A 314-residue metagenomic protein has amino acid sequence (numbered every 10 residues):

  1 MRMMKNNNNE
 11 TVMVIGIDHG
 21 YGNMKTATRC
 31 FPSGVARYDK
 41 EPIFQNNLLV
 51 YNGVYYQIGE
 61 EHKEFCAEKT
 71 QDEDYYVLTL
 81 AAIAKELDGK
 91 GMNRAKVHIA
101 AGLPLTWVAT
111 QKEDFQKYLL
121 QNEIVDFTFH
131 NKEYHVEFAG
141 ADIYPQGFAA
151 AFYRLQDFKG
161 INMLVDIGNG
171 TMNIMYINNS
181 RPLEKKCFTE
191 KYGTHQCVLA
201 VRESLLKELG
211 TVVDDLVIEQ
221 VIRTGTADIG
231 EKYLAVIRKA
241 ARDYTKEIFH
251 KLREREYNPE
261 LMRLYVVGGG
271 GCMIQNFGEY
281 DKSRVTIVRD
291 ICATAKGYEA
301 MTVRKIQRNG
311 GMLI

Functional and structural regions predicted by a protein language model:
M1-L164, R181-Q196, E208, L216-I314: Nucleotide/phosphate-binding catalytic cleft detector across ATP-hydrolyzing and phosphate-transferring enzymes
T26, I174-Y176: Conserved blade-register residue in beta-propeller folds
I167-N173: Ser/Thr-glycine-rich phosphate-binding loops at phosphate-binding pockets of nucleotides, nucleotide cofactors
R202-E208: Acidic, metal/cofactor-coordinating or nucleic-acid-engaging core segments within structured domains
